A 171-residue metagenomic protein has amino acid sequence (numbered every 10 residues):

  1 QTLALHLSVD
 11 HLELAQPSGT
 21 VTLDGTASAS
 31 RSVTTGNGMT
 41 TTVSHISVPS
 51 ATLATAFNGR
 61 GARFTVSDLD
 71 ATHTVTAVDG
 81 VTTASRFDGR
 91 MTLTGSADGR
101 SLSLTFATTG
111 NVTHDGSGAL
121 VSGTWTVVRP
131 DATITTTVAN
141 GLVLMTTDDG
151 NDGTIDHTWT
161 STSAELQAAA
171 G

Functional and structural regions predicted by a protein language model:
Q1, D149-H157: Acidic, glycine-anchored loop motifs typical of Ca2+
L3, T40, T82, G141-L144: Hydrophobic residues embedded in beta-strands of well-ordered beta-sheets
L3-H6, D10-G19, P130, T136-A139: Mature extracellular/secreted ectodomains of secretory-pathway proteins
A4, V9, T108-H114, G118-L120: Acidic, glycine-rich flexible loop segments
L7-V9, A27, G123-W125: Glycine hotspots within beta-strands of MORN repeat arrays
E13-D115: Short helix-loop boundary/capping segments
T113-T146: C-terminal structured interaction module
H157-G171: Short, low-complexity, Pro/Ser/Thr/Gly-rich segments in the mature regions of secreted, periplasmic
